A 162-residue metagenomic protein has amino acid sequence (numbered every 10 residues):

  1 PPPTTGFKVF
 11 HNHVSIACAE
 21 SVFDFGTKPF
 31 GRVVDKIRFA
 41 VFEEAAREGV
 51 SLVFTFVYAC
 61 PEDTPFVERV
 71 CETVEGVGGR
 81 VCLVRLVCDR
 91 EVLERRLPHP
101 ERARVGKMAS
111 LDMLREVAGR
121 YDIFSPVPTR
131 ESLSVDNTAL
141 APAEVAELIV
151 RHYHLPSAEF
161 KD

Functional and structural regions predicted by a protein language model:
P2-A46: Conserved substrate/cofactor phosphate-moiety recognition/catalytic segment in nucleotide-dependent phosphotransferases
S15-I16, A59-C60, V87-V92: Conserved nucleotide-binding/hydrolysis micro-motifs of P-loop NTPases
S21-V22, T64-P65, E94-L97: Short, well-ordered secondary-structure micro-motifs
G26-F30, C71-E72, P100-A103: Short, hinge-like loop/turn segments at secondary-structure boundaries
V33-R85: Glycine-rich phosphate-binding loop used to anchor ATP phosphates in small-molecule kinases, encompassing both
E75-P98, V135: Conserved phosphate-donor/acceptor-positioning beta-strand/loop module used by diverse small-molecule
R95, H99-L148, F160-D162: Small-molecule kinase domains that catalyze NTP-dependent phosphoryl transfer to phosphate-bearing small molecules
Y153-A158: Short, hydrophobic alpha-helical segments
